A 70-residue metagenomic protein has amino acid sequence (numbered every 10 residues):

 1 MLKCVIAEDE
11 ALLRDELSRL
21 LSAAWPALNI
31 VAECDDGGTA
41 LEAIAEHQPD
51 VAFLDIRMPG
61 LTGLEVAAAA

Functional and structural regions predicted by a protein language model:
M1-K3: Non-catalytic signal-transmission and effector/linker regions of two-component phosphorelay proteins
E8: Conserved acidic carboxylate
A11-D15: Charged phosphotransfer/docking patches of two-component systems
E16-L21: Short hydrophobic helical patches associated with two-component signaling proteins
A27-D35, A43: Short hydrophobic/Thr-rich beta-strand motif most characteristic of the beta2 strand and flanking loop of CheY-like
D36-T39, T62-E65: Acidic catalytic/metal-coordinating carboxylates
D55-I56: Active-site residues of response regulator receiver
P59: The feature encodes the CheY-like receiver
